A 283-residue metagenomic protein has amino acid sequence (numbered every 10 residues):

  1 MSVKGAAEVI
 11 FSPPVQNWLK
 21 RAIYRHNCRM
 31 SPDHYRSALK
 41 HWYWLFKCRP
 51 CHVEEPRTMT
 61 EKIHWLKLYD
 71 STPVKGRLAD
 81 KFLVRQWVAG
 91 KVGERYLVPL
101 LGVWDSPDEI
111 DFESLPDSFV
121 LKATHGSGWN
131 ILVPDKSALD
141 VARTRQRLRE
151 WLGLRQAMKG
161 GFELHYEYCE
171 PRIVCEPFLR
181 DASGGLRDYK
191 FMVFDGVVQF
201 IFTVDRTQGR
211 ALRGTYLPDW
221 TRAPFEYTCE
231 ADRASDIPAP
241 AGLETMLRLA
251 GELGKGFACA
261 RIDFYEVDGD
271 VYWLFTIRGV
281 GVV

Functional and structural regions predicted by a protein language model:
M1-D70: Membrane-proximal basic amphipathic "stem/tether" segments
H52-I63, V120-T124, W220-F225: Short, compositionally biased low-complexity segments
L68-S71, K75-R187, D195: Active-site nucleotide/adenylate-binding loops and adjacent lid/helix of ATP-dependent enzymes
F119, V193, D270-V283: A short beta-strand motif that forms the metal-chelation/ATP-contact edge of phosphoryl-transfer active sites
T124, F178-L179, M192, Y265 (+1 more regions): Anionic group-transfer/hydrolysis microenvironments
L132-V133, R210-Y216, V283: A short, polar/proline- and glycine-enriched secondary-structure boundary/capping micro-motif
Y166-R172, G214-V271: A long amphipathic alpha-helix within ATP-dependent nucleotide-binding catalytic cores
R187-T215, G269-V271: Conserved active-site beta-strand-loop modules that form the wall/rim of enzyme catalytic pockets and either contain
